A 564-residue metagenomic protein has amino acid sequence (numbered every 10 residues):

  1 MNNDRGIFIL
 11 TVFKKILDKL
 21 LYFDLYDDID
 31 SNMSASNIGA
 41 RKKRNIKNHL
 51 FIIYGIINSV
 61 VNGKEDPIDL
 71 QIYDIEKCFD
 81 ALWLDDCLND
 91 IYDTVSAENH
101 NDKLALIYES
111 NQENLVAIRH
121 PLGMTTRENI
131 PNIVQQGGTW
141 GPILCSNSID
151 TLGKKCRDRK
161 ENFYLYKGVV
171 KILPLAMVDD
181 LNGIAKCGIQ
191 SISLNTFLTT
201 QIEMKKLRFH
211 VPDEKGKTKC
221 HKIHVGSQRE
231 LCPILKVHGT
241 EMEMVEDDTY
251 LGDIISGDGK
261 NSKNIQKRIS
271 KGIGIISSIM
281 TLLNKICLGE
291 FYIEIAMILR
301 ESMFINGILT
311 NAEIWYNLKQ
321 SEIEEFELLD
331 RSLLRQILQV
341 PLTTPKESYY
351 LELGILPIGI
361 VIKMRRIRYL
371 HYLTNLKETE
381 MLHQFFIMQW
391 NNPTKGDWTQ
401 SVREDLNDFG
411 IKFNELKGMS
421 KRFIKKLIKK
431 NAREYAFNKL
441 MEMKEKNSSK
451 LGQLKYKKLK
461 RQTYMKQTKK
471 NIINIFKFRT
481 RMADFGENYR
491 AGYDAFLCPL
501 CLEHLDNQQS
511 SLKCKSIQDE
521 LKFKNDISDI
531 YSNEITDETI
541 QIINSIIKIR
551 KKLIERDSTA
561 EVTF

Functional and structural regions predicted by a protein language model:
M1-T151: Conserved pre-catalytic core of RNA-dependent polymerases
R5, L17, L21, L25 (+18 more regions): Mobile genetic element proteins and their domesticated derivatives, centered on retroelements and DNA transposons
R5, N37, I68-F79, I133-G137 (+7 more regions): Catalytic palm active-site di-aspartate
I9-K14, I38-K47, V60-G63, E76-D80 (+10 more regions): Conserved, non-catalytic sequence blocks in retroelement Pol enzymes and Pol-derived host proteins
I107-S110, V211-E246, K267: Short, conserved micro-motifs composed of acidic
V178, G239-Y316, Y372, E380: Basic, alpha-helical interaction scaffolds
L282, I286-G289, M441-K446, K450-F564: Family-specific functional microsites
L299-E301, E325-D330, Q339-G486, R490 (+1 more regions): Extended C-terminal regions of large enzymes
